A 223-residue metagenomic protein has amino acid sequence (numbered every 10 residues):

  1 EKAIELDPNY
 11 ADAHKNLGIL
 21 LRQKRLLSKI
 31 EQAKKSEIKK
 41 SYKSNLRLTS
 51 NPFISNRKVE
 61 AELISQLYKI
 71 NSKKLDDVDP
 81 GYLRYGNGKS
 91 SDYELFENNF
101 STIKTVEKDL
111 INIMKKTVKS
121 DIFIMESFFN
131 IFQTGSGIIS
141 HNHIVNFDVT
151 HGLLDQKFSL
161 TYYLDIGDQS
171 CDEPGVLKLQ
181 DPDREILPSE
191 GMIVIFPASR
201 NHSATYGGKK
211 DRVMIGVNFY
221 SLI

Functional and structural regions predicted by a protein language model:
I30-S120, G137: Non-heme Fe(II)/2-oxoglutarate
K119-Y206, D211-M214, N218-L222: Catalytic core of non-heme Fe(II) oxygenases with the double-stranded beta-helix
